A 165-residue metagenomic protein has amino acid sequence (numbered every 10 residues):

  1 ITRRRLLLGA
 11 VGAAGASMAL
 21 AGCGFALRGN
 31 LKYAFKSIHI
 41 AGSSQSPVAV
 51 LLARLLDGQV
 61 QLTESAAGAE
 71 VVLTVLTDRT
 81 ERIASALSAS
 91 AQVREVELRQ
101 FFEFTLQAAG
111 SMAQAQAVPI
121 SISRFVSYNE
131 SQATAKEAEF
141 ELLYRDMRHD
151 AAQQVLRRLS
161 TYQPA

Functional and structural regions predicted by a protein language model:
I1-A14, M18: N-terminal secretory signal peptides and thylakoid transit peptides that target proteins across membranes
S17-K36: Bacterial Sec signal peptide processing site at the extreme N-terminus
Y33-I38, Q132-K136: Acidic/histidine-rich, surface-exposed loop or edge segments in extracytoplasmic proteins
A34-R79: N-terminal segment of the mature soluble domain
L56-V60, L106-G110, E130, Q154-Q163: Sec/Tat-exported extracytoplasmic proteins
T74-P119, F125-E141: Surface-exposed short loop/turn segments
T134-A165: C-terminal/domain-edge helix-coil "capping" segments
